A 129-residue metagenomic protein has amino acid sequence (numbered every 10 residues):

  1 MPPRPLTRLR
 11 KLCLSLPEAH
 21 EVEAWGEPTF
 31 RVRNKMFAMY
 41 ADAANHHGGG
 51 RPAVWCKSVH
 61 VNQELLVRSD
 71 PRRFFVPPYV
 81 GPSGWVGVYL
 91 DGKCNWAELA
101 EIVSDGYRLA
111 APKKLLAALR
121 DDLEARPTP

Functional and structural regions predicted by a protein language model:
M1-P129: Charge-dense, helix-prone N-terminal extensions
